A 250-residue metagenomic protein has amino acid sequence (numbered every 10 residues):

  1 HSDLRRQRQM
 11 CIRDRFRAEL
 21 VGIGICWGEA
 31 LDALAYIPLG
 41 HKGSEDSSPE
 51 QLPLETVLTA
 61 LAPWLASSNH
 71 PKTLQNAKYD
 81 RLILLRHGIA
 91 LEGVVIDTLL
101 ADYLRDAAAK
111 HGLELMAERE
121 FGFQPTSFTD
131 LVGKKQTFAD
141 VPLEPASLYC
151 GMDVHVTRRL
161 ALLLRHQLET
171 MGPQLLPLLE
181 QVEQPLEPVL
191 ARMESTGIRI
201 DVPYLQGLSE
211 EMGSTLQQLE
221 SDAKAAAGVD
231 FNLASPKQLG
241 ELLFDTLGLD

Functional and structural regions predicted by a protein language model:
H1-R8, I12: Single conserved hydrophobic/aromatic residue that forms the stacking wall/gate of nucleotide- or nucleobase-binding
R13, I23, K78-G88, Y103-R105 (+1 more regions): Short active-site loop/helix that positions an aromatic residue
G22-A30: Short conserved beta-strand segments at catalytic cores or DNA/RNA-binding microdomains of nucleic-acid binding
A30-K72, I198: Nucleic-acid-processing active sites and adjacent nucleic-acid-binding tracks, predominantly divalent metal-dependent
A35, Q217-D250: Non-catalytic nucleic-acid-binding interfaces of large nucleic-acid enzymes and RNP effectors
Y36-E55, V95-C150, H155: Short alpha-helix plus adjacent loop in nuclease-associated cores
N69-N76, D230-N232: Short glycine-rich phosphate-binding loop at a beta-alpha junction
E92, R119-E120, T126-D230: Mixed-charge, glycine-rich, non-catalytic linkers/tails in nucleic-acid processing enzymes
